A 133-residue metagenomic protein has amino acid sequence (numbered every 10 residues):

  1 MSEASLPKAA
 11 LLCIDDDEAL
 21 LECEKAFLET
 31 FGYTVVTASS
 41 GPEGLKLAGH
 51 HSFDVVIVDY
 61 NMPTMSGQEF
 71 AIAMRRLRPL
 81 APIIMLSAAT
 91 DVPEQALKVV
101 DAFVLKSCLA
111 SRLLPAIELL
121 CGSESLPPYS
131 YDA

Functional and structural regions predicted by a protein language model:
M1-A10, L109-A133: Non-catalytic signal-transmission and effector/linker regions of two-component phosphorelay proteins
K8-A19, E24-L28, V56: Conserved acidic segment of CheY-like receiver
T37-K46, G67: Helix N-cap/capping motif at the beta->alpha junctions
K46, Q68-P79: Short amphipathic alpha-helix used as the core "switch/output" element in two-component signaling
H51-I57: Active-site beta3 strand of CheY-like receiver
M62: Receiver (REC) domain active-site loop signature in two-component systems and cognate sites in sensor histidine kinases
E69, A89-P115: Alpha4 helix (beta4-alpha4-beta5 surface) of REC/receiver domains from two-component response regulators
